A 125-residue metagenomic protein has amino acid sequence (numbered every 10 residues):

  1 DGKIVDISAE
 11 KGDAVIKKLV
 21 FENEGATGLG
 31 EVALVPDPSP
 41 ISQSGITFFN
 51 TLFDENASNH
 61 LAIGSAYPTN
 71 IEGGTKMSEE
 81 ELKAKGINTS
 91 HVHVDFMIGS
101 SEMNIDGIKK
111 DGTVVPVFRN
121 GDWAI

Functional and structural regions predicted by a protein language model:
D1-I125: Metal/cofactor-centered catalytic core regions of large enzymes
